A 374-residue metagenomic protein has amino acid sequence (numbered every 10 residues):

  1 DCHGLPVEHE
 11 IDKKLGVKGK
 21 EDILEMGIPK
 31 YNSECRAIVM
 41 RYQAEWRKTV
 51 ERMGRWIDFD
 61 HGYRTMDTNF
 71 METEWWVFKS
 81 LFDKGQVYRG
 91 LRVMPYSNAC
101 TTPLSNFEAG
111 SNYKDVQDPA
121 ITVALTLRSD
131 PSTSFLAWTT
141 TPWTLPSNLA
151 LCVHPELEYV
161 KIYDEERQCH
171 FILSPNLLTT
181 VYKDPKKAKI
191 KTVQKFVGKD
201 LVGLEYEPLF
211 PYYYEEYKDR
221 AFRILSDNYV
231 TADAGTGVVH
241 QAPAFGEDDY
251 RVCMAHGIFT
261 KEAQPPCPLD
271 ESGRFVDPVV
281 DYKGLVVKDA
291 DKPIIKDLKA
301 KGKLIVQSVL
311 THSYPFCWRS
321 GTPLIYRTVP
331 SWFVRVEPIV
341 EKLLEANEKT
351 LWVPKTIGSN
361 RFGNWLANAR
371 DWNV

Functional and structural regions predicted by a protein language model:
D1-E166, A242-A255, K261-V279, K303-A346 (+1 more regions): N-terminal, positively charged nucleic-acid-binding surface of large information/translation enzymes
S147-L149, L157-D270, V336-V340: Catalytic alpha/beta core of large soluble enzyme barrels
G198, V202-G203, D219, D281-D291 (+1 more regions): A glycine-biased structural micro-motif
A232-T236, R327, T356: Short glycine-enriched loop/turn motifs at secondary-structure junctions
V238-A242, P354, G363: Short, well-ordered beta-strand elements within core beta-sheets of diverse protein domains
E345-T356: Short, contiguous pre-domain boundary segments
